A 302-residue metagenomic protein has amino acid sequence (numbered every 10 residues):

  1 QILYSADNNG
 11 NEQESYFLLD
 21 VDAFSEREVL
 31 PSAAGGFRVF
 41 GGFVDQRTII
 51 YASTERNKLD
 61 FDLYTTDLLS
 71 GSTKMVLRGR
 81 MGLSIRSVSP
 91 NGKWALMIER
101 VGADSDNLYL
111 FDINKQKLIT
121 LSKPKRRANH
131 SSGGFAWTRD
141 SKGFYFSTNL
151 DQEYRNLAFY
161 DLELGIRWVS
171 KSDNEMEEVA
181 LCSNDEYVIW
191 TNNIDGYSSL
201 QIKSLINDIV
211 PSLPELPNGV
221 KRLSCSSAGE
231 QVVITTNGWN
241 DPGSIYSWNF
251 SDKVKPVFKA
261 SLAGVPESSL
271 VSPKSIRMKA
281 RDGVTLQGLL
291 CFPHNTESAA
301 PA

Functional and structural regions predicted by a protein language model:
Q1-P301: Peripheral, non-catalytic segments that deliver or gate enzyme domains
